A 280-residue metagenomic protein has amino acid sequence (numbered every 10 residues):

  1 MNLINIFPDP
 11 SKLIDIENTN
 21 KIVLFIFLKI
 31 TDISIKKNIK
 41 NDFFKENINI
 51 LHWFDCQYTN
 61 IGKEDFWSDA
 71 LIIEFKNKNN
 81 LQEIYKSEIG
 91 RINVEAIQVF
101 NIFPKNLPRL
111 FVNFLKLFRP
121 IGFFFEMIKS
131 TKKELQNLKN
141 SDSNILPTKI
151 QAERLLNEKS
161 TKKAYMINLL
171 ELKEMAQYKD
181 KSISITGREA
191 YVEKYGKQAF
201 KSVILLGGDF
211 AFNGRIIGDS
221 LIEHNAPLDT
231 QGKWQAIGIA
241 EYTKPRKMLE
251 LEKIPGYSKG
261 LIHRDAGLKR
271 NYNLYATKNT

Functional and structural regions predicted by a protein language model:
M1-Q235, K247, T277-T280: Short S/T/G/P-rich N-terminal loop/turn motif that feeds into the first structured element of a domain
G90, G256-Y257, K269: Residue-level marker of structural boundaries
A236-E241: Active-site scaffold segments
T243-E250, I254-H263: Accessory, usually C-terminal, subdomains that scaffold auxiliary metal cofactors
I262-T280: Charge-dense polyanion-binding interfaces
